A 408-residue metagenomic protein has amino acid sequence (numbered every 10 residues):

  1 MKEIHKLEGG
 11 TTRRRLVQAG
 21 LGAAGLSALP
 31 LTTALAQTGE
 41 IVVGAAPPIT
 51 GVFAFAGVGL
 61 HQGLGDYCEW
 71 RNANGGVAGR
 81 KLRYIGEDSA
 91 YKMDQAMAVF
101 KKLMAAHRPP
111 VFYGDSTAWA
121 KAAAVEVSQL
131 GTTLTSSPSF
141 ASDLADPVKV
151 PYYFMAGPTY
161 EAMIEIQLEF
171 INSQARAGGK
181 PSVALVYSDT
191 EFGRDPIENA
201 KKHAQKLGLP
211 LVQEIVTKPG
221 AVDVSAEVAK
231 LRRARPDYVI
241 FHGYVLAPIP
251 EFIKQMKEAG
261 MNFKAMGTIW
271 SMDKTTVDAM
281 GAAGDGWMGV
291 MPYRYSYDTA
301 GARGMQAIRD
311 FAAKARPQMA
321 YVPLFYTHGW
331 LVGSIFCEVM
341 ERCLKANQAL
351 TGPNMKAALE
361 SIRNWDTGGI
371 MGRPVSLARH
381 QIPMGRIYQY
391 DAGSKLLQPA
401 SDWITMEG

Functional and structural regions predicted by a protein language model:
M1-T12, A19-L29: N-terminal secretory signal peptides
G9, P30-P47: C-terminal segment of N-terminal export signals and the immediately downstream linker at the start of the mature
G44-L64, E87-M93, S116, V186-D195 (+2 more regions): Extracytoplasmic "Venus flytrap"
F55-Q62, G75-P147, A156, T217-V224 (+2 more regions): Beta-alpha junction/loop-to-helix N-cap segments that form part of ligand/metal-binding clefts
R108-E214, K264-G289: Extracytoplasmic ligand/sensor domains, especially the bilobed periplasmic-binding protein
A118-S128, P236-A259, G333: Hydrophobic alpha-helical
M256-W330, D402-I404: Extracellular/periplasmic periplasmic-binding protein-like sensory domains
K314-Y326, C337-L397: Segments of small-molecule ligand-sensing domains
